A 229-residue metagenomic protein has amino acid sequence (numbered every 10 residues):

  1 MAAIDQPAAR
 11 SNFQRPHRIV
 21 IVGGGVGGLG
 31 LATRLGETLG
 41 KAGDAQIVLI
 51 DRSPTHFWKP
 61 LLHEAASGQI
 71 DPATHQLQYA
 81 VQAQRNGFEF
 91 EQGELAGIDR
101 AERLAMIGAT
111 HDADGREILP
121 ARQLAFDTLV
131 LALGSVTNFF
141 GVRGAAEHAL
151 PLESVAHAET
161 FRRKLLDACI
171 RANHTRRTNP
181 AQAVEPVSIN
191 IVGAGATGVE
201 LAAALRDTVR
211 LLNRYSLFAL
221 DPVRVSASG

Functional and structural regions predicted by a protein language model:
A2-G97, N190, A196-G229: Beta1-alpha1 glycine-rich phosphate/pyrophosphate-binding loop at the start of Rossmann-like nucleotide-binding domains
A2-P16, F88-N190, T208: FAD-binding core/adjacent interface of flavoenzyme oxidoreductases
